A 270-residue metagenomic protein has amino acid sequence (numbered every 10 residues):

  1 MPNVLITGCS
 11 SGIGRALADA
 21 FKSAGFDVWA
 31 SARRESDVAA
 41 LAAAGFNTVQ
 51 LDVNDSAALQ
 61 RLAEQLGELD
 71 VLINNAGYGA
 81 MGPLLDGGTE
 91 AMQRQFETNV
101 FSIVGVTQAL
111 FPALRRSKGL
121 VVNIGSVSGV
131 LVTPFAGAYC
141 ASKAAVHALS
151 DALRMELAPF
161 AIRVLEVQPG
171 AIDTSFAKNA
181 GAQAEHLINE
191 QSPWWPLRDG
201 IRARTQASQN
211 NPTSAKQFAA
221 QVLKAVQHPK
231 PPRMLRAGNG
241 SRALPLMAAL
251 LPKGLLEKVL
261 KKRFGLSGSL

Functional and structural regions predicted by a protein language model:
S10, A18: N-terminal Rossmann NAD(P)H-binding glycine-rich loop of SDR-like oxidoreductase domains
L51-R61, T89-E90: The beta1-alpha1 cofactor-binding region of Rossmann-like NAD(H)/NADP(H)-dependent oxidoreductases
P83-L84, G88-Q93: Substrate-binding pocket helix/loop in short-chain dehydrogenase/reductase
L85, L131-A138: Active-site loop immediately N-terminal to the catalytic Tyr-X3-Lys motif of short-chain dehydrogenase/reductase
T107, S142-A145: Active-site helix of classical SDR
S126: Residue(s) in the substrate-gating loop at a strand-loop-helix junction that position the organic substrate next
P159-Q209: C-terminal beta-strand-loop-alpha-helix "lid" module of Rossmann-like NAD(P)-dependent dehydrogenases
